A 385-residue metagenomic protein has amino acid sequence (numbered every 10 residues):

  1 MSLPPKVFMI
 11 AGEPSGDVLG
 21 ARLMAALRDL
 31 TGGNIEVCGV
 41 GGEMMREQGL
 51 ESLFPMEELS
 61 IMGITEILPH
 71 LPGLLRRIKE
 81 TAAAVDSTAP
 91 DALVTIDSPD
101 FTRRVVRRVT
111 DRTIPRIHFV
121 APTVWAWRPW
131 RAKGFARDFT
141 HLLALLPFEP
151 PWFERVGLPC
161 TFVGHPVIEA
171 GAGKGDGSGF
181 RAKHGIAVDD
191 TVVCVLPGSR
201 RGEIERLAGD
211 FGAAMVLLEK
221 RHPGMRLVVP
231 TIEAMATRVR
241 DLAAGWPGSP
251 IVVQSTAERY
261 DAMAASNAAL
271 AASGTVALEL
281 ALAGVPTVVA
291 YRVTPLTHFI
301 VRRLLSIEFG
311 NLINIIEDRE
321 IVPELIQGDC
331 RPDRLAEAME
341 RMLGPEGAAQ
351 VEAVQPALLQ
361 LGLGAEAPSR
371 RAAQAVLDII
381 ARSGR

Functional and structural regions predicted by a protein language model:
M1-R385: Nucleotide-activated sugar donor-binding and catalytic core shared by glycosyltransferases and related lipid-linked
